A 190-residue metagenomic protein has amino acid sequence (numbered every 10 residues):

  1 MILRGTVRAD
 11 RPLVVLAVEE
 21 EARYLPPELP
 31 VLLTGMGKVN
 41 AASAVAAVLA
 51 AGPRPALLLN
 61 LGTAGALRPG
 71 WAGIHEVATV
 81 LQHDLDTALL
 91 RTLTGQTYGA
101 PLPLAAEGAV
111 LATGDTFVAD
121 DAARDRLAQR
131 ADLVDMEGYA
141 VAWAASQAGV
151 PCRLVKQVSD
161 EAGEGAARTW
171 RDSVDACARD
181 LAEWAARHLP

Functional and structural regions predicted by a protein language model:
M1-G5: N-terminal hydrophobic/helix-forming segments and targeting peptides
T6-L13: Extreme N-terminal starter segment of soluble prokaryotic enzymes
V18-P190: Glycine-rich phosphate- or other oxyanion-binding loops that anchor nucleotides, phosphorylated ligands
